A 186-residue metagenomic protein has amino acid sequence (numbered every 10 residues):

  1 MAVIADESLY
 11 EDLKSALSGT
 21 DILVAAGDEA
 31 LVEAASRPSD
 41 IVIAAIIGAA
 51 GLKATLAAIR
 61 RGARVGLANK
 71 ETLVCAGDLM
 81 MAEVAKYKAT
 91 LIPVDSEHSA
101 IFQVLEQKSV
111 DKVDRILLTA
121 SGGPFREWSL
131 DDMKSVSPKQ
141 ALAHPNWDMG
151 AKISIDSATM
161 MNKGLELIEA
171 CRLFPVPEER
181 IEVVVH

Functional and structural regions predicted by a protein language model:
M1-A49: N-terminal glycine-/serine-/threonine-rich beta1-alpha1-beta2 phosphate-ribose binding loop of Rossmann-like
V3-I4, L23-G27, I43-A44, L67-A68 (+3 more regions): General beta-strand structural signal in soluble alpha/beta enzymes
K14, V32, L56, M81 (+3 more regions): Predominant activation on well-ordered alpha-helical scaffold segments within soluble catalytic domains
S18-V24, Y87-A89, E179: A short helix-to-beta-strand connector/capping loop
D28-L31, A49, K70-L73, S96-H98: Short, acidic/turn-prone active-site loops that include or flank metal/cofactor- and phosphate-binding residues
R37-I41, A45-I46, L52, L56-R61 (+1 more regions): Rossmann-like NAD(P)H-binding beta-loop-alpha module
I43, R64-E71, K88-I92, M149-M160: Flexible, glycine/proline-enriched loop segments at strand-loop-helix junctions that form or flank small-ligand binding
V113-H186: Internal nucleotide-binding/catalytic subdomain
